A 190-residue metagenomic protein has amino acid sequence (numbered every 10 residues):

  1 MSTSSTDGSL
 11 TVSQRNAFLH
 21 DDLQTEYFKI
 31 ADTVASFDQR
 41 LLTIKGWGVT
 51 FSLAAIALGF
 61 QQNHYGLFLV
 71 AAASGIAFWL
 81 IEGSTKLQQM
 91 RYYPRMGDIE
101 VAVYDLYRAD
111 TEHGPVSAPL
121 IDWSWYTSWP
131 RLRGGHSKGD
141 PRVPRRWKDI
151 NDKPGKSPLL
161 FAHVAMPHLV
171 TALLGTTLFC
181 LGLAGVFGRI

Functional and structural regions predicted by a protein language model:
M1-D22, V186-I190: N-terminal soluble segments of membrane proteins
R15-A35, I150: Cytosolic juxtamembrane N-terminal segments of multi-pass membrane proteins
N16, S52-A55, G59, D110-G114: Residue-level signal for alpha-helical context at structural boundaries
T25, D32, S36-M90, K156-I190: Alpha-helical transmembrane segments and their immediate juxtamembrane boundary regions in integral membrane proteins
L67-K138: Inner-leaflet juxtamembrane helices
G114-I190: A hydrophobic membrane-anchoring alpha-helix module
